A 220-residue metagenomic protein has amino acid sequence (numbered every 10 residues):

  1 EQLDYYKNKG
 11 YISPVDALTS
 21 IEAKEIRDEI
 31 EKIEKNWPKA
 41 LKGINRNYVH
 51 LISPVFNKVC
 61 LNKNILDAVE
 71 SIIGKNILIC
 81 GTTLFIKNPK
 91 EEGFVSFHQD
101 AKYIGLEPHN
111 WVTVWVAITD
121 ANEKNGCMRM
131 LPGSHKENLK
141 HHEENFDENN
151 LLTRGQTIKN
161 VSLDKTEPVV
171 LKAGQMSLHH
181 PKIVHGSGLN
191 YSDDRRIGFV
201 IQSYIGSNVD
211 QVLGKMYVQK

Functional and structural regions predicted by a protein language model:
E1-L106, E143, L213-G214, V218: Non-heme Fe(II)-dependent double-stranded beta-helix
T19-S20, F85-K87, K102, A121 (+3 more regions): Short, solvent-exposed loop/turn segments at secondary-structure junctions
E34-N36, M176-L178, K182-K220: Non-heme Fe(II)/2-oxoglutarate
I52, C80, N110, K124-G126 (+2 more regions): Residues that flank catalytic or metal-binding motifs in active/ligand-binding sites
I65, Q99-W111, D164-K165, L171 (+1 more regions): A short beta-loop-beta micro-motif enriched in histidine and acidic residues
F94, T113, M128, M176 (+1 more regions): Structural motif
H98, G105-E123, V170, L178 (+1 more regions): Short, conserved beta-strand element in jelly-roll/cupin
E123-G188: Double-stranded beta-helix
